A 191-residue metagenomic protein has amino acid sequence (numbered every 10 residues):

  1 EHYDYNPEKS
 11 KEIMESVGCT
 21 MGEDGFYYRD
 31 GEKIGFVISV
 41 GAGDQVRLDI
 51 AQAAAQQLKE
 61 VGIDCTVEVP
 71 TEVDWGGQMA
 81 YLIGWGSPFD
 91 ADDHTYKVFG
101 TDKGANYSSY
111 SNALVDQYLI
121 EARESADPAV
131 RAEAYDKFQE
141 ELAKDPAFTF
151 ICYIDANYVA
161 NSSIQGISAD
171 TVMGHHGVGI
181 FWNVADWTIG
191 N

Functional and structural regions predicted by a protein language model:
E1-E12, G22-I34, G76, Y96-E124 (+1 more regions): Short, solvent-exposed loop/beta-turn-alpha elements that line the ligand-binding surface or hinge of extracytoplasmic
P7, V40-A53: Bilobed "Venus flytrap"/periplasmic-binding protein-like clamshell domains and structurally analogous long
I13-T20, A54-D64, G84, Y118-E121 (+2 more regions): Structured segments of extracytoplasmic/periplasmic soluble domains in secreted or envelope-associated proteins
V17-G41, A126-S162: Bilobed periplasmic-binding protein-like "clamshell/Venus-flytrap" ligand-binding domains
E23, R47-A51, E68, A91-D93: Extended hydrophobic-aromatic, low-complexity segments
I38, Q56-A105, Y135: Periplasmic binding protein-like
S39, I83, C152, W187-T188: Residues in well-ordered beta-strands of folded domains
Q45-R47, P88-D92, Y158-A160: Flexible loop/turn segments at secondary-structure boundaries
